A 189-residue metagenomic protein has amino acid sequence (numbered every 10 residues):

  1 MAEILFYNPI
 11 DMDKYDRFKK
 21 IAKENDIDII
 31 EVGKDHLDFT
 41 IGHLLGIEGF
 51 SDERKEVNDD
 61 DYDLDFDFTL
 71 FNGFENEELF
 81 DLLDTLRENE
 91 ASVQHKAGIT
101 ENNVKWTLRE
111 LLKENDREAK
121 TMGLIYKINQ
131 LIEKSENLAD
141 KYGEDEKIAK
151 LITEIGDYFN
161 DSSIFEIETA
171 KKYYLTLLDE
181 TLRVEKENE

Functional and structural regions predicted by a protein language model:
M1-F50, L151-Y158, S162, L177-T181 (+1 more regions): N-terminal, charge-rich interaction modules
I4-Y7, D65-N72, L82: Short, structured motif recognition centered on aromatic/hydrophobic residues
I10-D13, L37, F74-E78, E101-W106: Gly/Ser/Thr-rich loops at beta-strand to alpha-helix junctions that form or flank small-molecule/cofactor-binding
L44-F66: Short, structured active-site "lid" loops
L70-E90: Ordered, amphipathic secondary-structure segments that act as subunit-interaction surfaces in large macromolecular
T85, S92-K134: Helix-rich interaction surfaces within compact, conserved domain-sized segments that mediate assembly or partner
L124-E168: Charged/polar low-complexity intrinsically disordered segments, enriched in acidic residues
D145-I148, I164-I167, K172-E189: Intrinsic N-terminal pre-sequences and regulatory tails
